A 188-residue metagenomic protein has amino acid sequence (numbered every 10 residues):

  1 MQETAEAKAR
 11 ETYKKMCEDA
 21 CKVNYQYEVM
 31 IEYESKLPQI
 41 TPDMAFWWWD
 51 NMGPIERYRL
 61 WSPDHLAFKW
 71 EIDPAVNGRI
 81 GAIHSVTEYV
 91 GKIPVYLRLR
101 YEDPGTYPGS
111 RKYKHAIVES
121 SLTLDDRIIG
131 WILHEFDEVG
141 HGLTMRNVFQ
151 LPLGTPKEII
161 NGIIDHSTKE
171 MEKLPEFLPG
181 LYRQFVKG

Functional and structural regions predicted by a protein language model:
M1-V76: Hydrophobic ligand-binding cavity/cleft-lining segments
Q2-M16, E102-K112, L151: Short, highly charged low-complexity linear segments
C17, Y25, Y58-A67, G81-H84 (+5 more regions): C-terminal catalytic domain of Rieske-type non-heme iron oxygenases
Y33-S35, L97-G105, I129-E138: Hydrophobic/aromatic beta-strand elements that line small-molecule binding cavities or substrate pockets in beta-rich
P42, G91, T106, H141 (+1 more regions): Generic "edge-of-domain/loop-turn" microfeature
R57, L66-D125: Glycine-rich portal/gate segments that line the openings of hydrophobic small-molecule binding cavities
K114-L174: Beta-strand/loop substructures that line and gate deep hydrophobic ligand-binding cavities in soluble
L178-G188: Short, highly charged C-terminal tails/helix-capping segments
